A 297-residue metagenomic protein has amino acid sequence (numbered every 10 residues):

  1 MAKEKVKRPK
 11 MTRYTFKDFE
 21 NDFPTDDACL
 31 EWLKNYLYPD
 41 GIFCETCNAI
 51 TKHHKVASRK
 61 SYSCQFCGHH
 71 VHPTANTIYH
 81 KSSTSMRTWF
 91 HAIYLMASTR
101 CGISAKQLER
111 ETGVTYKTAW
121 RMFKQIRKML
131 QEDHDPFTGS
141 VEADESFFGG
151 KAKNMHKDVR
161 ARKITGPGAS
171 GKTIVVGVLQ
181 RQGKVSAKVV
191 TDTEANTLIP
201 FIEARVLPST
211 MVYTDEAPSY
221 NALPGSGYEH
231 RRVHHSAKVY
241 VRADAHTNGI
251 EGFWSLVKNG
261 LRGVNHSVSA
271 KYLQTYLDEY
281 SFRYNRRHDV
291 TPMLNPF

Functional and structural regions predicted by a protein language model:
M1-F297: Residue-level recognition of single "structural anchor" positions that define or cap local secondary structure
